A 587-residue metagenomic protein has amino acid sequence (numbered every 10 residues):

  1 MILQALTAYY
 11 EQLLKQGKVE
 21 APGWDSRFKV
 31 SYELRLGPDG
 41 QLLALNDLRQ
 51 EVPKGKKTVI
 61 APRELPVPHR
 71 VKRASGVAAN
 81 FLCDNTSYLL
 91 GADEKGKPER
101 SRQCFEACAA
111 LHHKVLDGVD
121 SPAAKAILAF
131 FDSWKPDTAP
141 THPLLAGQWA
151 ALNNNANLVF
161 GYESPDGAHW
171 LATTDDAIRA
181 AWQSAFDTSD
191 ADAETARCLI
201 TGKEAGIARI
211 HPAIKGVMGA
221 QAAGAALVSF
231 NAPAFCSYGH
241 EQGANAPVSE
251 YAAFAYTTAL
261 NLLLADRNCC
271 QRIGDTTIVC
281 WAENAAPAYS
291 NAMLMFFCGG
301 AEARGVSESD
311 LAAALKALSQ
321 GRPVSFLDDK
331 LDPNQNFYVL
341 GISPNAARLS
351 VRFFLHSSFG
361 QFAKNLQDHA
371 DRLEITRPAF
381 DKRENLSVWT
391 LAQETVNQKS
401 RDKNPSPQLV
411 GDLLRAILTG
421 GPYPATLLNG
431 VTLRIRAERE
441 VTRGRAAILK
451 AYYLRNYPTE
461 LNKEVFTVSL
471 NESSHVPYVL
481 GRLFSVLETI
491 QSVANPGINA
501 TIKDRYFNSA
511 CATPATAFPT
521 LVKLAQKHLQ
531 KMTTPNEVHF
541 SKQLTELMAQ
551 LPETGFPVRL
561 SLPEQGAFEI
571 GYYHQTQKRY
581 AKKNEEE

Functional and structural regions predicted by a protein language model:
M1-D190, F235-E587: Conserved phosphate-interacting/catalytic interface
D190-A196: Short metal-coordination and nucleic-acid-contact micro-motifs, chiefly zinc-binding Cys/His arrays
T201-E204: Short Cys/His-rich metal-coordination motifs, predominantly Zn2+-binding knuckles/fingers
I207-H211, N268-C269: Short, solvent-exposed secondary-structure capping/transition elements
R209-N245: Short microdomains enriched in Cys/His and/or Lys/Arg
